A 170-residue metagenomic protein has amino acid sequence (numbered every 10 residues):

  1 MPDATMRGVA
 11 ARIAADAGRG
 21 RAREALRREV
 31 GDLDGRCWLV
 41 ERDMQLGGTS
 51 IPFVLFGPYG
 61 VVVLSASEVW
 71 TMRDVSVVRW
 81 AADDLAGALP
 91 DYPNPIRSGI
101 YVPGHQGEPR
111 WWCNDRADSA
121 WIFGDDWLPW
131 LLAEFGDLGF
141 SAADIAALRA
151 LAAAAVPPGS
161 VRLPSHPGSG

Functional and structural regions predicted by a protein language model:
M1-T49, Y59, E68-G170: Surface-exposed interaction regions that form or flank ligand-binding interfaces
V54-A66: Active-site beta-strand-loop-beta-strand hairpin of nuclease catalytic cores that positions key catalytic residues
